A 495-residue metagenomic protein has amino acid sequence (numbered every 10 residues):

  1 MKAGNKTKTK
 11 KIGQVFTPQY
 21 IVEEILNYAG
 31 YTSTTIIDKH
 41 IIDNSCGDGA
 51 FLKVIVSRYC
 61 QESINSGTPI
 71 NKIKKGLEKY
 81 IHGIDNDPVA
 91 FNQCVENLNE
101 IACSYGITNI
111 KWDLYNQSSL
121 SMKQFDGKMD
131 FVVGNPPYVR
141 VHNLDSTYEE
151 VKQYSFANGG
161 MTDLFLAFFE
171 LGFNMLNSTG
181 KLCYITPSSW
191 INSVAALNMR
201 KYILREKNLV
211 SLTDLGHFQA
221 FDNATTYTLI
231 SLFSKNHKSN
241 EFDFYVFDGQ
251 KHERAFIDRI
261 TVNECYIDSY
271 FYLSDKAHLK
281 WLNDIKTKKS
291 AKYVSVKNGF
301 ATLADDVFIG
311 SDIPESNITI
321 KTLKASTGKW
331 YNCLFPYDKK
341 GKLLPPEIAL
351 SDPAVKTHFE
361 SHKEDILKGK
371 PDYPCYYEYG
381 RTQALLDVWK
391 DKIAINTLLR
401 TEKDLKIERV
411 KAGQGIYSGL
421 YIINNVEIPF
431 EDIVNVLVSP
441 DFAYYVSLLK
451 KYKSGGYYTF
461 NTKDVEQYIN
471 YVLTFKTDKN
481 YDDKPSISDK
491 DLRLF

Functional and structural regions predicted by a protein language model:
M1-G76, H82-I101, S121-K123, P136 (+3 more regions): Class I S-adenosyl-L-methionine
K8, L229-A394, V436, Y444-Y445 (+2 more regions): C-terminal substrate-recognition regions of SAM-dependent nucleic acid methyltransferases
K10-K11, V15-E24, S45-K53, C60 (+3 more regions): Signature of N6-adenine DNA methyltransferases within the class I
K39, K79, D130, V210 (+1 more regions): Conserved acidic residues
G76, A224-T228, G415-Y417: Short, solvent-exposed loop/turn segments at the edges of secondary structure
I107-S119: Conserved SAM-binding strand-loop segment of SAM-dependent methyltransferases
D214, L399-Q414, Y444-G455: Short, ligand-facing micro-motifs at secondary-structure edges
E402-N435: A short beta-sheet element
